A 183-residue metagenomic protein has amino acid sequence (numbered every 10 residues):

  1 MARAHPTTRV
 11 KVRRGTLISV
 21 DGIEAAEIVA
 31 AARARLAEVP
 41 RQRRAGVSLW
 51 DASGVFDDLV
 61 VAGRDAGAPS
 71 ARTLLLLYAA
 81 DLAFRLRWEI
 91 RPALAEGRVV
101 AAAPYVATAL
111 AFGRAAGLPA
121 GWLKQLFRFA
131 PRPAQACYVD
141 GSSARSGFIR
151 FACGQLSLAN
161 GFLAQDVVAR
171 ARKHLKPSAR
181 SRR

Functional and structural regions predicted by a protein language model:
M1-V12, I18, E27-V39, S142-R183: NTP-dependent small-molecule kinase module
A4-T7, R87-W88, W122-L126: A generic local structural motif
R13-R14, A95-G97, P131-P133, F151: Short loop/turn elements that form and flank the Walker-type P-loop nucleotide-binding site in RecA-like NTPase cores
L17, V99, A136: Hydrophobic "anchor" residues on beta-strands that sit immediately upstream of conserved functional sites
G22-I23: P-loop (Walker A) phosphate-binding loop of NTP-binding proteins
V39, G63, R85, E89-A93 (+4 more regions): Hydrophobic helix-cap positions at the C-terminus of alpha-helices in RecA-like/P-loop ATPase nucleotide-binding cores
R43-W122: ATP-dependent small-molecule kinase phosphotransfer cores that center on conserved nucleotide phosphate-binding segments
A102-Y105, L123-K124, F129-S146: Conserved phosphate-donor/acceptor-positioning beta-strand/loop module used by diverse small-molecule
